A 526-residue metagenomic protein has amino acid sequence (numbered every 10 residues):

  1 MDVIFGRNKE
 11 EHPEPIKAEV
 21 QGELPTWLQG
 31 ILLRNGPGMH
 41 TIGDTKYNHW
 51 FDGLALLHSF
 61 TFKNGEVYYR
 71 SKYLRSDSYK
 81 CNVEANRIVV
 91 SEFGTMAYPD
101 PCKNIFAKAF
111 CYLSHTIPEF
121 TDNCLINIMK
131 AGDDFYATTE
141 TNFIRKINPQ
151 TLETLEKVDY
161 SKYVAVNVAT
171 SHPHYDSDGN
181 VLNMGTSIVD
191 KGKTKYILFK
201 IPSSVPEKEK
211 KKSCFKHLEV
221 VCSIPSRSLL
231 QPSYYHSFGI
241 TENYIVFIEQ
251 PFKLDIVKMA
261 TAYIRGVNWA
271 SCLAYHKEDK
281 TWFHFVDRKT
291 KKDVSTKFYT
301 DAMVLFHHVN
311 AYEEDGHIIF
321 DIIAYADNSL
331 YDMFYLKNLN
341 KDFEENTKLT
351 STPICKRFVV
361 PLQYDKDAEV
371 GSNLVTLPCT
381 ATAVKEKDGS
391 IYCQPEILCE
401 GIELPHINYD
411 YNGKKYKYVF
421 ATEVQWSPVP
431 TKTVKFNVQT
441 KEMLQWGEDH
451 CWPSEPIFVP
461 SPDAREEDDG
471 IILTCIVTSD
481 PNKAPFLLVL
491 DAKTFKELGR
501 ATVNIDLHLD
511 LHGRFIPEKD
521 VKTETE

Functional and structural regions predicted by a protein language model:
M1-E526: Beta-propeller domains
